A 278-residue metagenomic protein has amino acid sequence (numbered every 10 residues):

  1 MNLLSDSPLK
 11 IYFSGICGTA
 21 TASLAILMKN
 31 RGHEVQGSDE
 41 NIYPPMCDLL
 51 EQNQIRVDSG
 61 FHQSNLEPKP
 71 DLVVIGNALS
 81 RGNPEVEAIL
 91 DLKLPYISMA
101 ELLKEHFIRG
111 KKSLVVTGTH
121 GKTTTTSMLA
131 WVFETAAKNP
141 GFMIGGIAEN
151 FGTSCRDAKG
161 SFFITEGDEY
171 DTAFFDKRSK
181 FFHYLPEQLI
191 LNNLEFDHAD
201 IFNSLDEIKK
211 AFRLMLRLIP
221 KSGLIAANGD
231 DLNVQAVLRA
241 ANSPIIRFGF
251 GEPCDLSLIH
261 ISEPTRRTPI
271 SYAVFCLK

Functional and structural regions predicted by a protein language model:
M1-M46, L50-V57, P68-V73, D91-L94 (+2 more regions): ATP-dependent carboxylate-amine ligase
L4, L27-N30, E51, S64-P68 (+3 more regions): Phosphate-binding loop of NTP-binding sites
Y12, H33, F61, H120-G121 (+2 more regions): Histidine-centered active-site/metal-ligand motif
V35-D39, D58, V73-I75, G141-M143 (+2 more regions): Short, hydrophobic beta-strand segments that form beta-sheet elements in well-ordered domains
K112-L114, F250, R266: Glycine/charged-rich beta-loop-alpha catalytic/anionic-binding loops adjacent to active sites
E252-D255: Short coil-to-beta-strand transition motifs
I259-K278: Single conserved hydrophobic/aromatic residue that forms the stacking wall/gate of nucleotide- or nucleobase-binding
